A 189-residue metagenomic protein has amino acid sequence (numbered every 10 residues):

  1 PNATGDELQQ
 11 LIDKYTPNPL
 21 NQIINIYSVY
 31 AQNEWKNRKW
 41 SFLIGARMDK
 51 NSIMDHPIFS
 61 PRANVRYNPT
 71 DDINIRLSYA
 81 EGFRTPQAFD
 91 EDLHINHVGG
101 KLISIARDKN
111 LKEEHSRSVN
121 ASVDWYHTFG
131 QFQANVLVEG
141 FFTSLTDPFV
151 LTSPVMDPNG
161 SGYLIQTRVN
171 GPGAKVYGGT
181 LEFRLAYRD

Functional and structural regions predicted by a protein language model:
P1-D6, Q10, M54-S60, A88-H94 (+2 more regions): Outer-membrane beta-barrel translocator domains and adjoining extracellular loop/strand segments of Gram-negative
Q10-P17, I26, L43-M48, G100-D108 (+1 more regions): Extracytoplasmic loops and strand-loop junctions of Gram-negative outer membrane beta-barrel proteins
L20-R62, R66, F183-D189: Surface-exposed extracellular loop regions of Gram-negative outer-membrane beta-barrel proteins
I23-Y27, P57-F59, H115-V119, G173-Y177: Residues that define the transmembrane beta-barrel architecture of outer-membrane proteins
N37-K39, A46-S52, Y79-T85, D92-H94 (+3 more regions): Transmembrane beta-strands of outer-membrane beta-barrel pores
K39-F42, D72-I75, F129-A134, D189: Repeated loop/turn-to-beta-strand initiation elements of outer-membrane beta-barrel proteins
R47-P57, K109-E113, N170-P172: Outer-membrane beta-barrel proteins
N68, R76, N110-V169, K175: Membrane-embedded beta-barrel scaffold of Gram-negative outer-membrane proteins
